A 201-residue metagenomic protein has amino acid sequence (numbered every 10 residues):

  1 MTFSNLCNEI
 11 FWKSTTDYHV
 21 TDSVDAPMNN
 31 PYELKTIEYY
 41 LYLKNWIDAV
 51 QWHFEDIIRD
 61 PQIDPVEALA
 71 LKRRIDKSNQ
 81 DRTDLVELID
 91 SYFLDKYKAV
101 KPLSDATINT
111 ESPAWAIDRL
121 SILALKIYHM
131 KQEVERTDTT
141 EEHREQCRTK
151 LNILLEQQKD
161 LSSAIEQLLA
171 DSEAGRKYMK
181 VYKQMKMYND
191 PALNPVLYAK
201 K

Functional and structural regions predicted by a protein language model:
M1-K201: Anionic, Ser/Thr-rich low-complexity intrinsically disordered regions
